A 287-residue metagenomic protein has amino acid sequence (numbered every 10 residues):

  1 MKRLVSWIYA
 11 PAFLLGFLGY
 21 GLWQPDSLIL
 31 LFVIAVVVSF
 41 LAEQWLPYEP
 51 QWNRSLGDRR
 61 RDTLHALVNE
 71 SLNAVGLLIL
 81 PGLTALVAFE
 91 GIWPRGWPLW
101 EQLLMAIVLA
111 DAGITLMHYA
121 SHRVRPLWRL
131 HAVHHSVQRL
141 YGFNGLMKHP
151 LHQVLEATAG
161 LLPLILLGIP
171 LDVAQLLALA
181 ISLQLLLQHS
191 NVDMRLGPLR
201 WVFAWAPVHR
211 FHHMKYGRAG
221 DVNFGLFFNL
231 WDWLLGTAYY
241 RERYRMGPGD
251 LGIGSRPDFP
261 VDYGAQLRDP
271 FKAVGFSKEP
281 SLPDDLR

Functional and structural regions predicted by a protein language model:
M1-A10: N-terminal membrane topogenic signal
G16-S27: Short, hydrophobic transmembrane alpha-helix segments
Q24-P25, W52-L56, I92-L99, V133-H134 (+1 more regions): Helix-boundary and loop/linker segments of multi-pass membrane transporters
S27-L41: Structural signature of hydrophobic alpha-helical transmembrane segments
V37-Y48, L116-P126: Membrane-water interface of transmembrane alpha-helices
L41-D62: Transmembrane alpha-helical segments that serve as helix-helix packing and pore/cofactor-lining elements in multipass
R61-L83, V87-G249: Membrane-embedded catalytic scaffold of the fatty acid hydroxylase/desaturase
W233, R245-R287: Cytosolic-facing loops and C-terminal tails of multi-pass membrane proteins
